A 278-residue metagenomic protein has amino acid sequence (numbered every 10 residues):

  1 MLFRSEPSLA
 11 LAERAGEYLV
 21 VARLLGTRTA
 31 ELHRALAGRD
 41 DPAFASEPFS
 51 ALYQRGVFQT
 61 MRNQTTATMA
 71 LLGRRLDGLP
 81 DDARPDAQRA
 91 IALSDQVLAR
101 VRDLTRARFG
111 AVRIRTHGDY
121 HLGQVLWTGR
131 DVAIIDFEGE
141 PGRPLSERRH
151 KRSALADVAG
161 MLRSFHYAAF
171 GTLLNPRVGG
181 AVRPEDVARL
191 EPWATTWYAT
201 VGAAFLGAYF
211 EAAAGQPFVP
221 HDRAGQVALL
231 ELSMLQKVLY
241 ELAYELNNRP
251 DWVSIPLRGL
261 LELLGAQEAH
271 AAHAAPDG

Functional and structural regions predicted by a protein language model:
M1-G118, T128-I134, E140-K151, L155-A156 (+3 more regions): ATP-dependent phospho-/nucleotidyl transfer catalytic cores
H121: Acidic, metal-ion-coordinating active-site neighborhood of RNase H-like domains and the RT-RNase H "connection"/linker
A159-G171: Metal-dependent nuclease catalytic cores in nucleic-acid-processing enzymes, especially RNase H-like/related
